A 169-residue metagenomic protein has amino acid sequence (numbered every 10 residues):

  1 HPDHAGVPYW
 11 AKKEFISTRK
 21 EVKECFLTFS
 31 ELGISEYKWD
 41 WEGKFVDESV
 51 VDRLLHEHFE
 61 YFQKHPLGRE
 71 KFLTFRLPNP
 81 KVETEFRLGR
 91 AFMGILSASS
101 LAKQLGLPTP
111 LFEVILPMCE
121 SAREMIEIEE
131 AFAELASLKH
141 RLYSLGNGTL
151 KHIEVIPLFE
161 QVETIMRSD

Functional and structural regions predicted by a protein language model:
H1-F112, P117-E124, E134-S137: Alpha/beta catalytic barrel-like cores
E124-M125, I165: Short, well-ordered alpha-helical microsegments
I126, A131, H140: Phosphate-/polyanion-interacting regions in eukaryotic proteins
E134-L150: Short mixed-charge
L145-I153, I165-D169: Catalytic or ion-translocation cores adjacent to nucleophile or general acid/base/metal-coordination motifs in diverse
P157: Conserved, mostly hydrophobic/aromatic
Q161-E163: Long beta-strand-rich cores associated with HINT superfamily self-processing modules
